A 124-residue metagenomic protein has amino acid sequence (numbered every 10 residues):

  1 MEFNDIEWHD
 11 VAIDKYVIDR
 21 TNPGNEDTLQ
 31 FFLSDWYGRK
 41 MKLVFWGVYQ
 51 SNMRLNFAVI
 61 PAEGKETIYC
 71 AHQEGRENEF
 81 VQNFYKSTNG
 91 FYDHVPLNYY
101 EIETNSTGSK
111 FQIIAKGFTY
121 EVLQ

Functional and structural regions predicted by a protein language model:
M1-Q124: Surface-exposed, interaction-prone regions used to assemble/regulate multi-protein complexes
